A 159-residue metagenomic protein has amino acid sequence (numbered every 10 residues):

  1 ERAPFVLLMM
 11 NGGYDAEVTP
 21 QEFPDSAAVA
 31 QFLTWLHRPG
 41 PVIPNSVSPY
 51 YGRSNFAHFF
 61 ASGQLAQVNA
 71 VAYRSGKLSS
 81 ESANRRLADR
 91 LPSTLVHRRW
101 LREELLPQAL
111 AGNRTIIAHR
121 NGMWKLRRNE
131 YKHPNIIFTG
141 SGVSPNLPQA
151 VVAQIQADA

Functional and structural regions predicted by a protein language model:
E1-A111: A polyanion-binding, active-site-adjacent surface
R86-E103, G122-A159: C-terminal capping/extension of enzyme domains
T115-I116: Pre-Walker A-like glycine/lysine-rich segment at the N-terminus of P-loop NTPase domains
H119: A motif-centric signal for short, conserved binding hotspots located in accessible loops or intrinsically disordered
